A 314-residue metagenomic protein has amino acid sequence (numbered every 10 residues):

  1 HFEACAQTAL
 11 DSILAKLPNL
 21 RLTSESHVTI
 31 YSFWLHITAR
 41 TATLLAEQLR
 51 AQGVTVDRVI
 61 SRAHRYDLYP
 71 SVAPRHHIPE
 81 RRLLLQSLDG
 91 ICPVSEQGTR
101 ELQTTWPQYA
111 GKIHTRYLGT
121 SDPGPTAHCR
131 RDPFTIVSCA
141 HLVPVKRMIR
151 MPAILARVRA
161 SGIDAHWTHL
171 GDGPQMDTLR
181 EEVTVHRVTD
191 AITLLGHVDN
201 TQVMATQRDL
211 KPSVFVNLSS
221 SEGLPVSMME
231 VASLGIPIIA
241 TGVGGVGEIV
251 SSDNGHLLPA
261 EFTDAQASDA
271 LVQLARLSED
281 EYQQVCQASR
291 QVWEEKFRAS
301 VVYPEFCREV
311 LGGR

Functional and structural regions predicted by a protein language model:
P79, Q86-I113: A short, active-site helix/loop in glycosyltransferases that binds the activated sugar's phosphate group
Q97-G98, T115-P125, P174, D199: Short beta-strand->alpha-helix junction loop in the catalytic core of nucleotide-activated group-transfer enzymes
F134, H141-R157, P174-R180: A conserved mid-protein helix/loop that constitutes part of the nucleotide-sugar donor-binding site
R180-T206: Nucleotide-activated donor-binding/catalytic signature segment of Leloir-type glycosyltransferases, i.e., the conserved
V214, S233-A240: Short hydrophobic beta-strand element within catalytic cores of glycosyltransferases and related nucleotide-activated
L218-S220: Aromatic "clamp/platform" in nucleotide-sugar-dependent glycosyltransferases that forms part of the donor/acceptor
G247-Q273: Change "using UDP/GDP/dTDP sugars" to "using nucleotide sugars
F262, E279-V310: A charged, aromatic-enriched C-terminal amphipathic alpha-helix characteristic of glycosyltransferases across folds
